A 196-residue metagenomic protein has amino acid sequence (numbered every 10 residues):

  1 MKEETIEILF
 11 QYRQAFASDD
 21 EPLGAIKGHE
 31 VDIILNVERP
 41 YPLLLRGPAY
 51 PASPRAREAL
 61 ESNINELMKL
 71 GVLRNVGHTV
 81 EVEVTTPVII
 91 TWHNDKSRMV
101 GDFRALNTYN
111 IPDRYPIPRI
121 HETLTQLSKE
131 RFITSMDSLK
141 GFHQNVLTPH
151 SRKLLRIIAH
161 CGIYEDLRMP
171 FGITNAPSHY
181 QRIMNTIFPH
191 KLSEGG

Functional and structural regions predicted by a protein language model:
M1-R114, G162, G195-G196: Reverse-transcribing Pol proteins
Q11, E66, E122-Q126, R182 (+1 more regions): Residue-level signal for well-ordered alpha-helical scaffold segments within enzymatic catalytic domains
R57-E58, R131, F142, C161-G196: Conserved pre-motif C helix in the palm subdomain of viral-like polymerases
I64, L124, M136-L139, K191-L192 (+1 more regions): Residues that mediate protein self-association or partner binding, especially in amphipathic alpha-helical
N94-N107, R119, T123-Q144: Conserved catalytic palm subdomain of right-hand nucleotidyl-transferase polymerases, strongest for RNA-directed enzymes
I111-P112, N145-L147: Short acidic, glycine/serine/threonine-rich loops at helix termini
D137, H150-K153: Extended, low-complexity cationic-aromatic segments
L154-C161: Active-site-adjacent bridging/hinge elements
